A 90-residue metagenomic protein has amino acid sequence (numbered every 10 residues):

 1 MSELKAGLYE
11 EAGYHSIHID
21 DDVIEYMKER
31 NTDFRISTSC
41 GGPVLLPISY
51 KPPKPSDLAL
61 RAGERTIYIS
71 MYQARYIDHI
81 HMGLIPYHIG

Functional and structural regions predicted by a protein language model:
M1-G90: Domain-level signature for proteins that mediate thiol-based redox and metal-cofactor handling
